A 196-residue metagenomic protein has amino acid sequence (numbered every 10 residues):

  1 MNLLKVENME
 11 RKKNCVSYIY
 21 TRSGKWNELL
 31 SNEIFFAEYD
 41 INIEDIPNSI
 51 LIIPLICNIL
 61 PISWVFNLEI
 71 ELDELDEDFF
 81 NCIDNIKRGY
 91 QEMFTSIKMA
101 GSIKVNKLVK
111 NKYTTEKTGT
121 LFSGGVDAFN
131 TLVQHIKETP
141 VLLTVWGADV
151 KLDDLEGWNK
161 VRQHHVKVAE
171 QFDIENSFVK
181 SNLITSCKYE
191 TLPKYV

Functional and structural regions predicted by a protein language model:
M1-K117, Q134-F178: RNA-binding accessory domains that recognize and position tRNA/RNA substrates
E77, V126-A128: Gly/Ser/Thr-rich loops at beta-strand to alpha-helix junctions that form or flank small-molecule/cofactor-binding
G119-V126: Short, glycine-rich nucleotide/cofactor-binding loops
A128, D149-L152, I184-C187: Flexible loop/turn segments at secondary-structure boundaries
T131: Hydrophobic positions on the alpha1 helix immediately C-terminal to the Walker A/P-loop
E175-V196: Conserved adenosine/adenylate-binding substructure
